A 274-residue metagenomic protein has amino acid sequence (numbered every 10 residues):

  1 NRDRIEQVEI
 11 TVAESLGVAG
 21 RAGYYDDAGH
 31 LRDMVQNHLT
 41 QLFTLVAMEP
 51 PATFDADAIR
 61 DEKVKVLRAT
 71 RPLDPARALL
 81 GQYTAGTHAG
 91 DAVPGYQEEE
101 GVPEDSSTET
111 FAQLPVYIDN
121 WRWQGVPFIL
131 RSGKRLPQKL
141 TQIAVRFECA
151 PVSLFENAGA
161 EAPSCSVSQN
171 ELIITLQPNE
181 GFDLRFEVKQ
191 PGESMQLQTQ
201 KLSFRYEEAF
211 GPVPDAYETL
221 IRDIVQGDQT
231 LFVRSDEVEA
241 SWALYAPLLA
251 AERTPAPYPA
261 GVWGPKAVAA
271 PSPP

Functional and structural regions predicted by a protein language model:
N1-P274: Secretory/organelle targeting and membrane-embedding segments
